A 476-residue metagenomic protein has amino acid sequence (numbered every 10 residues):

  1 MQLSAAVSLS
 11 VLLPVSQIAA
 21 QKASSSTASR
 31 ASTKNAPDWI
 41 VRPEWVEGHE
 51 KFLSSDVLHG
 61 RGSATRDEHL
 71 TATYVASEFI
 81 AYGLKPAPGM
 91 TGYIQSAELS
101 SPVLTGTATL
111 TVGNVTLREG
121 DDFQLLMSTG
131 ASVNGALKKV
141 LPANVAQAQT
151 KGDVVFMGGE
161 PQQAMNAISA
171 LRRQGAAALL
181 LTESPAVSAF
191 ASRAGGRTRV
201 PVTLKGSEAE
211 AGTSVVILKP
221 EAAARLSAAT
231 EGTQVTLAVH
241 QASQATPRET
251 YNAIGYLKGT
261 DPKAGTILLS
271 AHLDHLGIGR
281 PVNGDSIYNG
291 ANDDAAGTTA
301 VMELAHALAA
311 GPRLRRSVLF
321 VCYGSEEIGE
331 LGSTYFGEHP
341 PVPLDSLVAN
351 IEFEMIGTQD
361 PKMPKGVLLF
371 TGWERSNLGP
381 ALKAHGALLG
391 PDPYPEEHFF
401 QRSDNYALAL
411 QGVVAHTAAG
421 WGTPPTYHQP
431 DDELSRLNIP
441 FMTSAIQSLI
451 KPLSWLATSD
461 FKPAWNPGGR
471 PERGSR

Functional and structural regions predicted by a protein language model:
Q2-P14: Bacterial N-terminal signal peptides
A28-N35, I40-R66, Y82, P86-A87 (+4 more regions): N-terminal capping segment at the start of a domain
R30, T116-Q147, R199-G290, E303-H306 (+3 more regions): Soluble metallo-hydrolase cores and metallopeptidase-like ectodomains found primarily in the secretory/periplasmic
S32-I40, D56-R66, A81, S96-E98 (+12 more regions): Second-shell loop/turn segments in exported
I40-L58, S63-P86, V103, M157-G158 (+6 more regions): Catalytic-core environment of secreted peptidases
H59-V154, G159, M165: Noncatalytic luminal/extracellular "stalk/propeptide" segments of secretory-pathway proteins
R118, L204-K205, T213-V216, A223-A224 (+3 more regions): Metal-dependent peptidase/peptidase-like ectodomains
H306, A310, P425-R476: His/Asp/Glu-rich mid-to-C-terminal helical/loop segments that flank catalytic regions of hydrolases
